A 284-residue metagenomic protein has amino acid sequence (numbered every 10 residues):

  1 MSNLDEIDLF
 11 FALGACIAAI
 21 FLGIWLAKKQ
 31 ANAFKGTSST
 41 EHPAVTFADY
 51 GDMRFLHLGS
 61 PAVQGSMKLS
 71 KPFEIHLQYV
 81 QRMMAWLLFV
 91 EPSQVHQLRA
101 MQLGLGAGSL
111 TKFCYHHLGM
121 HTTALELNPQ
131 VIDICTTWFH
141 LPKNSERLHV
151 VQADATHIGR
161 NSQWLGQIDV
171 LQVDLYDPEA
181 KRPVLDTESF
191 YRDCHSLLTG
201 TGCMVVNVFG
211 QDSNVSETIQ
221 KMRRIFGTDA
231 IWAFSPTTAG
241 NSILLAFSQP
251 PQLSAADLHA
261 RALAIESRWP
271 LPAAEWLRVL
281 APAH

Functional and structural regions predicted by a protein language model:
L4-F11, I20-D49, V63-S70, Q78 (+1 more regions): SAM/dcSAM-binding transferase cores
L9-F11, P72, G104, G200-T201 (+2 more regions): N-terminal secretory/membrane-targeting helices
L13-A15: C-terminal active-site-capping segments
Y50, L56, E74-G200, S213-N214: The AdoMet/dcAdoMet-binding core of the Class I SAM-like
G59-P61, V173, Q249: Generic beta-structure capping elements
P61-G65, Y176-E179, M204: A short, flexible beta-alpha/helix-coil linker loop
G119-H121, S145-R147, T201, T228 (+1 more regions): A generic structural signal for alpha->beta connector loops
E188-L253: C-terminal substrate-binding/active-site "lid" region of AdoMet-derived donor-dependent transferases
